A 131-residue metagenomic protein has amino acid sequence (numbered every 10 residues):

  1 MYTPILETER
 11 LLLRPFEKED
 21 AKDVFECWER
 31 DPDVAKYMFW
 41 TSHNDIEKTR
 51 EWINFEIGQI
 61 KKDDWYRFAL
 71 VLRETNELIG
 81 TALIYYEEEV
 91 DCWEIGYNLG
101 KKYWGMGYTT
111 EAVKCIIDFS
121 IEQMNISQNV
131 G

Functional and structural regions predicted by a protein language model:
M1-D23, C27-D33, N54, A69-G131: Acyl-donor (CoA/ACP) binding surface of acyl/acetyltransferases
W28-E29, M38, I60-K61: Hydrophobic residues in alpha-helical segments
D33-F55: Conserved GNAT-fold acetyl-CoA-binding loop/helix
E56-A69: A short helix-loop-beta-strand connector motif used in the catalytic cores of GNAT acetyltransferases and, in some
